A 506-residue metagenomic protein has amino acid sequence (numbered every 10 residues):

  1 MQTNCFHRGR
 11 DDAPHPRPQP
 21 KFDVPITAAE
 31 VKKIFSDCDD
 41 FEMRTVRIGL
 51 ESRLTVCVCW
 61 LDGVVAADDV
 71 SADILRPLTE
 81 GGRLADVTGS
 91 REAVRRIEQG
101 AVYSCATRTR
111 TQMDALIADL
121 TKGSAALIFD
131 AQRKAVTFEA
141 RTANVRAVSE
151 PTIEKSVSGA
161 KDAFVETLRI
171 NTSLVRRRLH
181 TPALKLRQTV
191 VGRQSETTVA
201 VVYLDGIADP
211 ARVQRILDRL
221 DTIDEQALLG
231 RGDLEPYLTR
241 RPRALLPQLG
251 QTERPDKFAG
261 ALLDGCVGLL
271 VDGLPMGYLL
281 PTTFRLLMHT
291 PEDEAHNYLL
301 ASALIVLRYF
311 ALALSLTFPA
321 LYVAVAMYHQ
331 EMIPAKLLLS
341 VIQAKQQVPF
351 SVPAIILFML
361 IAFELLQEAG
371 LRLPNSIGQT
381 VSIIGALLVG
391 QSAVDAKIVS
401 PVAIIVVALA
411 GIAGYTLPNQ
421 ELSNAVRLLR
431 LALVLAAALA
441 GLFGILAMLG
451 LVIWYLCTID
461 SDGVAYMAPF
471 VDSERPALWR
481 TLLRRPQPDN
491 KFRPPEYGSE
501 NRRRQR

Functional and structural regions predicted by a protein language model:
M1-T317, A335, L456-R506: Membrane-embedded alpha-helical signal segments
S315-A324, E331-R506: Generic detector of multi-pass transmembrane helix bundles and their immediately adjacent loops in polytopic membrane
